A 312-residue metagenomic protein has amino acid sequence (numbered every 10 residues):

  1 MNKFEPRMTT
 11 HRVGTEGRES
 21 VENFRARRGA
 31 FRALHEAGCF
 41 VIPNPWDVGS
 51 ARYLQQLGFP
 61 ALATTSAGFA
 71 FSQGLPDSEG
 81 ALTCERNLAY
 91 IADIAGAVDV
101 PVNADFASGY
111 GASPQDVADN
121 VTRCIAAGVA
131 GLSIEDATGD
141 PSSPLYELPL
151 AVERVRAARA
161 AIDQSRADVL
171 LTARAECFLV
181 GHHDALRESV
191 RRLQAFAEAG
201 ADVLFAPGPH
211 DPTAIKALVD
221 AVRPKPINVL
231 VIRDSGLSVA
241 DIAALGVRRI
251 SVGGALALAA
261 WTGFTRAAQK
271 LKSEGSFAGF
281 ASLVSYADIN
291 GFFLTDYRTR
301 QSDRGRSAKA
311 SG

Functional and structural regions predicted by a protein language model:
N2-F24, F31, G254-G312: Extended, intrinsically disordered, low-complexity segments
E22-V252, A259-W261, T265: Alpha/beta enzyme core
